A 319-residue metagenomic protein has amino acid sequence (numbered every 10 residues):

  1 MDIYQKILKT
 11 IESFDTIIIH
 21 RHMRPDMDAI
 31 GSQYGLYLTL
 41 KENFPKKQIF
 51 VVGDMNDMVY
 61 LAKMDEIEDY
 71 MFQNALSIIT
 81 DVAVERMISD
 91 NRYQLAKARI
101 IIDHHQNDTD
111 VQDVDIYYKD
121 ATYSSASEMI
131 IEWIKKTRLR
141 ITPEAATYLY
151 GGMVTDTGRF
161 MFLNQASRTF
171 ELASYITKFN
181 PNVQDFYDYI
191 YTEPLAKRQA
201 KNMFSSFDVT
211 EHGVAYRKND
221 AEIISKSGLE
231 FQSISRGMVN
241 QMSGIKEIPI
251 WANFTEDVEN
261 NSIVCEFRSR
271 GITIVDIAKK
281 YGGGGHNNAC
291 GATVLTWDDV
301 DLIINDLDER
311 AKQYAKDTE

Functional and structural regions predicted by a protein language model:
M1-K6, D81, W133-K136: Short, motif-level signal for alpha-helix interfacial/capping segments enriched in acidic residues and aromatics/proline
D2-M27, G31-Y60, E68-A75, T157-E319: Hydrophobic helix-and-loop "lid/oligomerization" segment in the mid-to-C-terminal part of catalytic domains
I18, H22, S77, R99-I100 (+1 more regions): Hydrophobic "anchor" residues on beta-strands that sit immediately upstream of conserved functional sites
G35-Y37, Q94-K97, Y118, E171: Glycine-rich, phosphate-binding/catalytic loops in enzymes
V51, I79, I101, Y118-D120 (+1 more regions): Structural signal for conserved beta-strand scaffold positions within catalytic alpha/beta enzyme cores
Y60-D115: Active-site cofactor/cluster-binding pocket
Y70-M71, R92-Q94, T109-V111, I141 (+3 more regions): Solvent-exposed alpha-helices and their adjacent loops that cap or buttress functional pockets in soluble metabolic
H104-L172: Short alpha-helices
